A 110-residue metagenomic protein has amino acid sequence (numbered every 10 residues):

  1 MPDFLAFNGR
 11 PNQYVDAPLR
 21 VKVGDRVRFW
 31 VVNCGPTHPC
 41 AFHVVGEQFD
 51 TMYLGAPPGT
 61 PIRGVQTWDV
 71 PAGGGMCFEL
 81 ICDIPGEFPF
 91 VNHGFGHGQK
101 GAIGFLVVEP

Functional and structural regions predicted by a protein language model:
M1-P110: Copper-binding active sites and cupredoxin-like electron-transfer domains, recognizing His/Cys-rich ligand loops
